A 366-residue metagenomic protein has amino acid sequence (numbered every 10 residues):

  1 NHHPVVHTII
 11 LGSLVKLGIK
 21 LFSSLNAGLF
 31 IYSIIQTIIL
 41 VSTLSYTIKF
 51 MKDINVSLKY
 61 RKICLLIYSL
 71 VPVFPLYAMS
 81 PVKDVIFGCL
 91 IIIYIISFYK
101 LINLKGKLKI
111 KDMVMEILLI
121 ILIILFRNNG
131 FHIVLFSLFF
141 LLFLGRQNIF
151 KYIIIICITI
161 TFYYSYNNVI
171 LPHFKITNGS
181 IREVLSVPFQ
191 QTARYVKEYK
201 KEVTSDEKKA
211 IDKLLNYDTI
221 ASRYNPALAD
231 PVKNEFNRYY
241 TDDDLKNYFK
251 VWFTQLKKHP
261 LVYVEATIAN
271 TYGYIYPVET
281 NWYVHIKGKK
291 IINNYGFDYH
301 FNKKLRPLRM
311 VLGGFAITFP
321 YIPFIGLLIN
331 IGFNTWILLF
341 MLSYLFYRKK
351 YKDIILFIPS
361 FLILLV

Functional and structural regions predicted by a protein language model:
N1-L14, A27: Extracytoplasmic catalytic/substrate-binding loops of multi-pass membrane glycan-assembly enzymes
A27-I31, I35, A269-F361: Membrane-interface anchor segments at the N-terminal boundary of transmembrane helices in multi-pass membrane enzymes
I34-N55, I93, F340: Transmembrane-helix motifs of polytopic, lipid-linked glycan transferases
L44-L70, G88-C89, I355: Transmembrane-helix signature of polytopic, membrane-embedded enzymes that assemble or transfer cell-envelope glycans
R61-P72, I92, I96, I120-I124: Short helix- or helix-capping micro-motifs that position conserved polar/aromatic residues at function-defining sites
M79-I86, F126: Short acidic/glycine- and proline-prone juxtamembrane loop motifs at membrane-interface regions of multi-pass membrane
D112-R127, L138-L141, I156-Y163: Membrane-interface alpha helices of multi-pass inner-membrane proteins
I176-K304: Membrane-proximal stem/loop segments at transmembrane-domain junctions that anchor or position
